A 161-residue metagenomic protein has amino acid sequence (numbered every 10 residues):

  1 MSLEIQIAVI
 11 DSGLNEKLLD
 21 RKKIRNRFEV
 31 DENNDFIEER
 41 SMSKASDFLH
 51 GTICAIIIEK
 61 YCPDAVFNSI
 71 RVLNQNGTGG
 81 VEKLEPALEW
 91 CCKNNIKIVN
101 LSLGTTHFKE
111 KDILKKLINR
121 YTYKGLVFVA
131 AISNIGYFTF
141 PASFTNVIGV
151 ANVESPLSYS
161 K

Functional and structural regions predicted by a protein language model:
M1-I5, N94, K124: Protease zymogen maturation seam
M1-Y61, A65: Active-site core segment of subtilase-fold serine proteases
I7-V9, S69, A130: Structural beta-sheet core signal
G13, I96-K161: Catalytic-core segments of hydrolase enzymes
F28-D31, I58, R71-L73, I132 (+1 more regions): Residues at the C-termini of beta-strands that transition into short coil/loop
D31-E39, Q75-G77, S155-Y159: A short acidic, often aromatic-flanked loop/helix-cap motif at beta-alpha or helix-coil junctions that lines enzyme
R40-T106: Subtilisin-like peptidase catalytic core
